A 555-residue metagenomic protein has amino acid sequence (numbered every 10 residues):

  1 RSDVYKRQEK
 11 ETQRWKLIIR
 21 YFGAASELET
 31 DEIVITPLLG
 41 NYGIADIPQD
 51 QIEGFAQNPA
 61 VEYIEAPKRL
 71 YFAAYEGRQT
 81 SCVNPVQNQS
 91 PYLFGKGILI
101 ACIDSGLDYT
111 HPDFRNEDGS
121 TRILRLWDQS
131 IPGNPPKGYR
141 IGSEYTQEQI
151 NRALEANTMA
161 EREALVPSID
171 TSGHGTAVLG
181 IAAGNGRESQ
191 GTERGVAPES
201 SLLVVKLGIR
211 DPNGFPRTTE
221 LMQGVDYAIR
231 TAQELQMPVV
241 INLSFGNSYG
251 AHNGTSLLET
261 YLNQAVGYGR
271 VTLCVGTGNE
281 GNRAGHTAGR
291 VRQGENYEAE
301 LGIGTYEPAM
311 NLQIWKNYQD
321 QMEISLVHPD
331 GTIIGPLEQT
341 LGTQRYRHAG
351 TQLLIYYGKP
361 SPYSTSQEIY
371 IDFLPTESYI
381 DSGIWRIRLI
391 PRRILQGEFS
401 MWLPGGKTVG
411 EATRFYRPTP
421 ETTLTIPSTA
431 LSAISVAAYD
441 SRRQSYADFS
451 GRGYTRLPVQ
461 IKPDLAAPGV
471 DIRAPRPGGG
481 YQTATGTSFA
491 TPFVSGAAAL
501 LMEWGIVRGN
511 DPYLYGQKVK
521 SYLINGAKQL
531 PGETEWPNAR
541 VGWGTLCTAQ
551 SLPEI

Functional and structural regions predicted by a protein language model:
R1-Y5: Short, small-residue-biased leader/transition segments that mark boundaries at the very start of proteins
F22-L99, Y109-R122, G383, T422-I426 (+1 more regions): Autoinhibitory propeptides
N88-T219, Q236, R270, P308 (+5 more regions): Subtilisin-like serine protease catalytic core
W127, P132-R152, R283-Y370, L374-Y379 (+2 more regions): Extracellular S/T/G-rich loop segment that most often corresponds to the catalytic His/Ser-adjacent loop
L179-A182, L203-D211, D226-V240, Q321-E323 (+2 more regions): Hydrolase catalytic cores
V205-L207, V225-N253, G276-T277, I390-R392: Short acidic, glycine-rich surface-loop motifs adjacent to enzyme active sites
V240-I241, L258-R292, T545-T548: Catalytic cores of secreted or luminal carbohydrate-active enzymes
I369, L395-G406: Edge beta-strands of jelly-roll/beta-sandwich modules across compartments, strongly enriched in secreted/luminal
